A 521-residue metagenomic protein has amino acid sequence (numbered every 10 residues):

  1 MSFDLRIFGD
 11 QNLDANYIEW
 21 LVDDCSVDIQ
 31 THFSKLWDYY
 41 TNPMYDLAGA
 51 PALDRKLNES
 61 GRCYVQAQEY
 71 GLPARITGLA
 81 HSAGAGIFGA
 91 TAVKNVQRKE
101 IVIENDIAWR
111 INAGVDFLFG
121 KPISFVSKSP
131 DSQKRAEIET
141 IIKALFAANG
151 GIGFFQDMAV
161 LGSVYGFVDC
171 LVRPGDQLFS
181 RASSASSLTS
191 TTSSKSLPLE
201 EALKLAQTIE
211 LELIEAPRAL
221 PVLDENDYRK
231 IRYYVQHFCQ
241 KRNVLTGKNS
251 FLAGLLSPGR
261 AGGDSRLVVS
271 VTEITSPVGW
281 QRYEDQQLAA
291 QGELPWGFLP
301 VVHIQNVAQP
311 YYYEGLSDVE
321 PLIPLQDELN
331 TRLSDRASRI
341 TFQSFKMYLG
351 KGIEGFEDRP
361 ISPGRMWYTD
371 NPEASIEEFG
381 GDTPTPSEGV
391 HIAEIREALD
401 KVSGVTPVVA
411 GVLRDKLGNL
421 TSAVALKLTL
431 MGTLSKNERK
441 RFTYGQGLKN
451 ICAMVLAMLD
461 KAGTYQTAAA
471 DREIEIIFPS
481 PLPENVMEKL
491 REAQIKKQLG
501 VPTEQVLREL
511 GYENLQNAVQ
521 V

Functional and structural regions predicted by a protein language model:
M1-L220: Extended, helix-rich architectural segments
S132, L145, V160, V319 (+3 more regions): Short, charged/polar micro-motifs that form catalytic or ligand-binding hotspots
K134-I138, F146, G150-F154, G162 (+6 more regions): Short amphipathic alpha-helical segments
K143, I152-Y311: Extended, regular secondary-structure scaffolds
Q236, T246-G254, G262-G279, E320 (+5 more regions): Surface-exposed, interaction-prone regions with an acidic/low-complexity signature
R282-A425: Extended, charged amphipathic alpha-helical segments
S362-A374, S387, E394, A398-V521: C-terminal helix-loop subdomains that flank or include functional centers
